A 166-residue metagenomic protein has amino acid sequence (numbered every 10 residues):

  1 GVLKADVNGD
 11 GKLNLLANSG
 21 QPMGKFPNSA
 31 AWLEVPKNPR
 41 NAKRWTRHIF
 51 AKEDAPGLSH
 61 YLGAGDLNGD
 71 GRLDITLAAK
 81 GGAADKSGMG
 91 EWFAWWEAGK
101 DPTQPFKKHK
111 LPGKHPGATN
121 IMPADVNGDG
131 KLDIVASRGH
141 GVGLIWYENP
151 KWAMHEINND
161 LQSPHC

Functional and structural regions predicted by a protein language model:
G1-C166: Beta-propeller-forming repeat regions
